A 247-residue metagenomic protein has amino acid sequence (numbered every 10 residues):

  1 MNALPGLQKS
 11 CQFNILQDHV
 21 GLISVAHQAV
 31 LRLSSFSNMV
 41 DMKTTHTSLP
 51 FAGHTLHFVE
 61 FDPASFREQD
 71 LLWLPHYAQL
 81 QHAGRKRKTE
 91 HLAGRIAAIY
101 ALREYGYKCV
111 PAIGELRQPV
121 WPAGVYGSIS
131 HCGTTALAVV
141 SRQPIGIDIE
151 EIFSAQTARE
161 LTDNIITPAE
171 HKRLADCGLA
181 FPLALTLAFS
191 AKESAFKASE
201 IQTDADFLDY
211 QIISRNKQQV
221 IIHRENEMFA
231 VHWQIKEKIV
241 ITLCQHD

Functional and structural regions predicted by a protein language model:
N2, K9-S10: Polybasic, lysine-rich low-complexity intrinsically disordered segments
Q8-K9, Q17: Charged/polar low-complexity intrinsically disordered segments
F13-I15, G21-D247: Core catalytic alpha/beta fold that binds nucleotide/phospho-ligands
